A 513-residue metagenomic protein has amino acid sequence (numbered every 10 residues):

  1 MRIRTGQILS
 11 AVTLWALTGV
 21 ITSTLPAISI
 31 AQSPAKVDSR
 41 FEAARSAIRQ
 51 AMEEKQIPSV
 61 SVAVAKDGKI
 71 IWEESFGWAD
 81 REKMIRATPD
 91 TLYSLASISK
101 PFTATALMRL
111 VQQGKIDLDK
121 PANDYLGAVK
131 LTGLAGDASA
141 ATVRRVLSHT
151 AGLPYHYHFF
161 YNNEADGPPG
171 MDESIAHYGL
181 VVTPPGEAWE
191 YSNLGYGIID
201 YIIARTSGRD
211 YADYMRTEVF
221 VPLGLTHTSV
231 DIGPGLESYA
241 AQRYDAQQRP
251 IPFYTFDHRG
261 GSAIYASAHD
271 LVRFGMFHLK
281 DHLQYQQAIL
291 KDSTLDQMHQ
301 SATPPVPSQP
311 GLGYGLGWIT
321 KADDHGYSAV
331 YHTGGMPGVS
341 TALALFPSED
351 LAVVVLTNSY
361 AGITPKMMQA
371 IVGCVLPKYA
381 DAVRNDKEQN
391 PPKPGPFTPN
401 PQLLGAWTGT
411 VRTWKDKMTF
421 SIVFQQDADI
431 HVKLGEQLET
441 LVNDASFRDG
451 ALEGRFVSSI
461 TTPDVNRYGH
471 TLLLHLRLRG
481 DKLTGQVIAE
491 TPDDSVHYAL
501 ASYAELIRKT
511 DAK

Functional and structural regions predicted by a protein language model:
S10-P26: Bacterial N-terminal signal peptides
A35-L95, K115-D117, L131-T132, P168 (+2 more regions): Short, conserved catalytic-motif segment at the N-terminal edge
E42-I48, V62, G68, L92-A122 (+2 more regions): Active-site SXXK
F76, D80, L134-P337, T341-A342: Short, surface-exposed loop or secondary-structure junction motifs that flank catalytic or metal-binding residues
L118-L134, L223: Short, glycine/proline-biased beta-turn/loop segments that scaffold the active-site neighborhood
A342-L345, E349-S359: Short, well-ordered beta-strand elements
L356-T419, E490-D493, Y498-K513: Short, gly/Ser/Thr-rich active-site loops of penicillin-recognizing serine hydrolases
T408-L473, Y498: Central antiparallel beta-sheet cores of small beta-barrel/beta-sandwich binding domains
